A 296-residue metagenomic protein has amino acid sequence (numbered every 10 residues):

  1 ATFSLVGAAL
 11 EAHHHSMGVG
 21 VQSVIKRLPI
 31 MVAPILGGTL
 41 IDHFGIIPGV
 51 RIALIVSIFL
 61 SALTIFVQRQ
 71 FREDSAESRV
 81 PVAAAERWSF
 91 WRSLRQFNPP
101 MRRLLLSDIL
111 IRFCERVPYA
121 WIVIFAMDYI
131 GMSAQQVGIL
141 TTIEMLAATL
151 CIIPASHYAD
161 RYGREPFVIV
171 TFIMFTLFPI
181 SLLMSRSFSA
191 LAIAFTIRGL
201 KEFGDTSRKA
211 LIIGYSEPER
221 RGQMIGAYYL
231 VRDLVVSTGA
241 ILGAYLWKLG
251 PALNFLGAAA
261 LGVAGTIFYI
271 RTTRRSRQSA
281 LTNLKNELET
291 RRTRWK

Functional and structural regions predicted by a protein language model:
A1-K26, L211: Cytoplasmic helix-loop-helix junction between adjacent transmembrane helices in 12-TM secondary transporters
G20-G37, Y229-G239: Glycine-rich segments within core transmembrane alpha-helices of 12-TM secondary carriers
V32-L54, I124, D128-Y129, S237-F255: Transmembrane alpha-helix termini and helix-breaking/packing motifs in multi-pass membrane transporters
I41-D42, C151-G163, W247: Helix-to-loop junctions at the C-terminal end of transmembrane segments in multipass secondary transporters
I58, P166-S181, A259: Structural signature of the two symmetry-related core transmembrane helices
I58-R79, G265-T273: C-terminal membrane-cytosol helix-exit motif in multi-pass small-molecule transporters
E73-L110, L284-K296: Juxtamembrane intracellular "pre-TM" segments in multi-pass secondary transporters
A120-V137: Short amphipathic helix-loop junctions that connect adjacent transmembrane helices in Major Facilitator Superfamily/SLC
